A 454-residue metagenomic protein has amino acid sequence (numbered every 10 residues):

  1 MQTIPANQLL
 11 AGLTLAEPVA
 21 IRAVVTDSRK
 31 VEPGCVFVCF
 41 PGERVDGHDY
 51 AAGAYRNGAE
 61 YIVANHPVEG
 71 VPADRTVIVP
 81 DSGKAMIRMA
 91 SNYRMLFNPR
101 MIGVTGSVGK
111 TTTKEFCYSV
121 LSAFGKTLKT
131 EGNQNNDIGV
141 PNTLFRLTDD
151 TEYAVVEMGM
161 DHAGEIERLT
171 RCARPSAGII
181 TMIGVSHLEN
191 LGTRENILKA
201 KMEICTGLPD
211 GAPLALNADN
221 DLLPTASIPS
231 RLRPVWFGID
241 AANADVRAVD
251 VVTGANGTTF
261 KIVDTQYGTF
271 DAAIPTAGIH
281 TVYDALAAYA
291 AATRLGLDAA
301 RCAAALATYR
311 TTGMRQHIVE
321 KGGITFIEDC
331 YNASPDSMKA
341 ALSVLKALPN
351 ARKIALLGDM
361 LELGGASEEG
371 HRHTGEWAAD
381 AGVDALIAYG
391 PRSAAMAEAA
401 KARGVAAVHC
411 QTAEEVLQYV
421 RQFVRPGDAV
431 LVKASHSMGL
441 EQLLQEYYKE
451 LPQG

Functional and structural regions predicted by a protein language model:
M1-R88, L348, E376, A381-P391: N-terminal leader/targeting and accessory segments in enzymes
P5, A85-L214, A218, P224-S230 (+2 more regions): Phosphate-binding loop of NTP-binding sites
C35, A54, M89, V104 (+13 more regions): Residue-level signal for inorganic ion chemistry
G42-V45, T311-T312, C330-V405, G454: Active-site beta-alpha connecting loops in nucleotide-dependent enzymes
A64, V68-A73, I179-F326, N350-A351 (+3 more regions): Acidic, Mg2+-coordinating active-site environments of NTP-dependent enzymes
V77-D81, A407-V416: Short acidic-hydrophobic, aromatic-tinged amphipathic segments that line or gate anion-handling sites
V104, G313-R315, S437-L443, G454: ATP-dependent carboxylate/acyl-activation modules
